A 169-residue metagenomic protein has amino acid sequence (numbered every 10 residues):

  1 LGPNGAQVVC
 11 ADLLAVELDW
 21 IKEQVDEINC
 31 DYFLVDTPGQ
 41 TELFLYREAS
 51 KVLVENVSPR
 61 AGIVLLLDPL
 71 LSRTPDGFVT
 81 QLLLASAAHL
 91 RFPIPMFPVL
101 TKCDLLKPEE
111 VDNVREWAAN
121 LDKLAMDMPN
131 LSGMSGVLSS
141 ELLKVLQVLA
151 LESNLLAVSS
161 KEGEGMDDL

Functional and structural regions predicted by a protein language model:
L1-G62: Nucleotide-state-sensitive switch-loop elements of NTP-binding domains
P3, Q7, A11-L14, T74-F78 (+2 more regions): Amphipathic alpha-helical protein-protein interaction segments
D31, P95, L151-N154: Core residues of folded domains in eukaryotic genome-function proteins
L34-V35, I63-L67, L155-A157: Extended hydrophobic secondary-structure segments that form protein cores and membrane-embedded regions
T37-P38, K102, V158-K161: Structured beta-strand/turn binding interfaces of compact recognition modules in eukaryotic regulators
E42-V148: Conserved catalytic-core segment of NTP-binding enzymes
Q147-K161: Beta-strand-loop-alpha "switch" segments that mediate conformational coupling across diverse proteins
K161-L169: Conserved GTPase G-domain signal focused on the G5
